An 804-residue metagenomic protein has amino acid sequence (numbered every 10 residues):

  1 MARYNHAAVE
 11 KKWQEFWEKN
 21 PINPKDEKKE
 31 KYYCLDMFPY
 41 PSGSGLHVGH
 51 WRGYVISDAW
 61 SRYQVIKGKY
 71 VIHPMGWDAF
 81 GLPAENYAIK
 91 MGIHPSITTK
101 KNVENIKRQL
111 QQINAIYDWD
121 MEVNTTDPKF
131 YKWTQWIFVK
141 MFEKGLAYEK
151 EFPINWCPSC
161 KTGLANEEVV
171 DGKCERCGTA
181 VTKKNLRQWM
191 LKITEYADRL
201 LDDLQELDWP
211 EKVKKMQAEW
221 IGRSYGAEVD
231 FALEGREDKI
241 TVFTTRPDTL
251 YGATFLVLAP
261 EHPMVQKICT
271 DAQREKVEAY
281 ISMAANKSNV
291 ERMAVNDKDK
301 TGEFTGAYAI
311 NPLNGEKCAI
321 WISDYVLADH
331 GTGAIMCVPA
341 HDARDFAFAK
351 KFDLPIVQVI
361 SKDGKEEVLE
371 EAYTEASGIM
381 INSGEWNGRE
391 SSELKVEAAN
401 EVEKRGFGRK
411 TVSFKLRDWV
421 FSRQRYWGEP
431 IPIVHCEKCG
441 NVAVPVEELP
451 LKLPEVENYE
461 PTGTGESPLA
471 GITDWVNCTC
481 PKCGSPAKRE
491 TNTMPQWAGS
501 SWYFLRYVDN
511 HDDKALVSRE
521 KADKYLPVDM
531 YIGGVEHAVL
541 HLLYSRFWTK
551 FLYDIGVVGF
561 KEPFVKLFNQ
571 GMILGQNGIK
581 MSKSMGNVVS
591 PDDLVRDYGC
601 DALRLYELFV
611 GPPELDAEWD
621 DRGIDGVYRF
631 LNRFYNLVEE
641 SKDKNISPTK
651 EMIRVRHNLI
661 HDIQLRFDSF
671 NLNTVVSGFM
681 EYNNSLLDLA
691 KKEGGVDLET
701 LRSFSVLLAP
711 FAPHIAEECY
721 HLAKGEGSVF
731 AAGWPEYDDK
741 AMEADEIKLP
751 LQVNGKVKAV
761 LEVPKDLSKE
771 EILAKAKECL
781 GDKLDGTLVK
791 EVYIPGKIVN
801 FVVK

Functional and structural regions predicted by a protein language model:
M1-L35, V65-P74, T98-N105, W209 (+2 more regions): Conserved oxyanion/phosphate-binding beta-strand-loop segments in alpha/beta enzyme cores
M1-N20, P24-K31, A259-H262, A272-R274 (+10 more regions): Basic, alpha-helical terminal appendages of large translation-related enzymes
R3, K11-K12, F16-N20, K90-I240 (+12 more regions): Residue patterns forming the tRNA-binding/recognition surfaces of aminoacyl-tRNA synthetases and related DALR
D26-I93, T99, E122-I137, C160 (+3 more regions): N-terminal catalytic cores of NTP/NDP-binding nucleotidyl/phosphoryl-transfer enzymes
S57, Y70, H262-D363, V368 (+1 more regions): Catalytic alpha/beta core of large soluble enzyme barrels
D78, E143-P158, R223, K410-C439 (+5 more regions): Helix-rich, typically C-terminal accessory recognition domains appended to large enzymatic cores
T194, R199-G222, A259, P263-E303 (+2 more regions): Amphipathic alpha-helical
A307-H330, V359, V476-P613: Alpha-helical recognition segments enriched in aromatics with Gly/Pro capping that present substrate-recognition
